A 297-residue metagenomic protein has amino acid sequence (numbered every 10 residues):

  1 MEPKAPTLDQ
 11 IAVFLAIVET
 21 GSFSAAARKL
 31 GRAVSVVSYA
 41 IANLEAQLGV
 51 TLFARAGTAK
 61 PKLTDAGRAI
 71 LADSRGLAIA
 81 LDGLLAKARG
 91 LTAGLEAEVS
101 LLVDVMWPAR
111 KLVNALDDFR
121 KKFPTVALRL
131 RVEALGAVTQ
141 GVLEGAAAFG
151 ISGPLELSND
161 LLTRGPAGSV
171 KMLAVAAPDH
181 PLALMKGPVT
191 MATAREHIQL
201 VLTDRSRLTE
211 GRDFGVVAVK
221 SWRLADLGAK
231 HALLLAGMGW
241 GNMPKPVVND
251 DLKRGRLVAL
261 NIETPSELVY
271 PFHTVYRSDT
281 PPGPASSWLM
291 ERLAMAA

Functional and structural regions predicted by a protein language model:
L8, V34-S35, A109: The DNA-contacting recognition helix of HTH DNA-binding domains and analogous helical DNA-recognition elements
I11, Q47-L48, I70-T92, T274 (+1 more regions): Alpha-helical linker/hinge and terminal dimerization helices associated with HTH transcriptional regulators
A16-G31: Short helix-boundary/capping micro-motifs
A33-N43, A115: Residues within the DNA-recognition helix of helix-turn-helix
E45-D65: A short LG(V/I)-centered, amphipathic sequence patch enriched for acidic residue(s) preceding the LG motif
A97-S158: Central regulatory/effector-binding core of bacterial HTH transcription factors
L157, L161-M238, M243-L268, M295-A296: C-terminal regulatory
I262-A297: A late-sequence structural motif
